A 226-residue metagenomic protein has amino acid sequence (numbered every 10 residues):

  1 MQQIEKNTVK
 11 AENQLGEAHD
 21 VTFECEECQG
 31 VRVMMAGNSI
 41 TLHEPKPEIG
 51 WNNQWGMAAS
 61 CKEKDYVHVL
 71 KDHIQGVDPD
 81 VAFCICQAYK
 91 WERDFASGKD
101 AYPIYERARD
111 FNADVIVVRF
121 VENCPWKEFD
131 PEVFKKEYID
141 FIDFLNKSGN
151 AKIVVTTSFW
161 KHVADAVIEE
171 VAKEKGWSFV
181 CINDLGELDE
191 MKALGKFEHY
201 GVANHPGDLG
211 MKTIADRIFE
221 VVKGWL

Functional and structural regions predicted by a protein language model:
M1-A36, I40-A59, G76, D110 (+5 more regions): N-terminal secretory targeting modules
N13, E26-M34, L42-E128: Conserved SGNH/GDSL esterase-like catalytic core that processes O-acyl groups on lipids and polysaccharides
H19, F23, N53, W91 (+2 more regions): A near-ubiquitous, low-amplitude feature marking generic local secondary-structure context
G98-L226: Alpha-helical cap/lid subdomain in secreted, periplasmic, or secretory-pathway luminal O-acyl-processing enzymes
